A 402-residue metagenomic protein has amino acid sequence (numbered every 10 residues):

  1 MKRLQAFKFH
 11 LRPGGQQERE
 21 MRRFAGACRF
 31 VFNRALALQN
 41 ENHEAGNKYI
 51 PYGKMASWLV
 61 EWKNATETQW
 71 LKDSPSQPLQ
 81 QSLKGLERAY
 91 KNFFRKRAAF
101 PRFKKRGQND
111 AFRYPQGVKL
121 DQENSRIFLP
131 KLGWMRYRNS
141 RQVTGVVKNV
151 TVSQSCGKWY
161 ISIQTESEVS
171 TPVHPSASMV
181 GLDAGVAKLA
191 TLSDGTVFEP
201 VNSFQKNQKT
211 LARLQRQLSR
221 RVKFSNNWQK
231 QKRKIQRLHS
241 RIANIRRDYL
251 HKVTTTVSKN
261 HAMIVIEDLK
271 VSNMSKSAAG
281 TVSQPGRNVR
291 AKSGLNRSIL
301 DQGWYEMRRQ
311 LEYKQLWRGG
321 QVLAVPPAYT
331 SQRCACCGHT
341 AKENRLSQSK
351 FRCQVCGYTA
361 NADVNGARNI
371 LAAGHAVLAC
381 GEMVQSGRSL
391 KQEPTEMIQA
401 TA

Functional and structural regions predicted by a protein language model:
M1-L79: Gly/serine-rich nucleotide phosphate-binding loop at the start of the catalytic core of nucleotide/ADP-ribose-handling
Q5, R19, K131, N139-V146 (+1 more regions): Positively charged, helix-rich recognition surfaces that bind polyanionic ligands
P13, F30, A98, F103 (+7 more regions): Positively charged, low-complexity intrinsically disordered regions
A35, S82-F93, V364-G374: Stable alpha-helical structural segments in soluble proteins, enriched in small hydrophobic residues
L36-H43, Y90, F94-P101, S167 (+1 more regions): Long, hydrophobic, amphipathic alpha-helical segments used as structural scaffolds
G53-S155, G280, R297: Acidic carboxylate diad motif detector
